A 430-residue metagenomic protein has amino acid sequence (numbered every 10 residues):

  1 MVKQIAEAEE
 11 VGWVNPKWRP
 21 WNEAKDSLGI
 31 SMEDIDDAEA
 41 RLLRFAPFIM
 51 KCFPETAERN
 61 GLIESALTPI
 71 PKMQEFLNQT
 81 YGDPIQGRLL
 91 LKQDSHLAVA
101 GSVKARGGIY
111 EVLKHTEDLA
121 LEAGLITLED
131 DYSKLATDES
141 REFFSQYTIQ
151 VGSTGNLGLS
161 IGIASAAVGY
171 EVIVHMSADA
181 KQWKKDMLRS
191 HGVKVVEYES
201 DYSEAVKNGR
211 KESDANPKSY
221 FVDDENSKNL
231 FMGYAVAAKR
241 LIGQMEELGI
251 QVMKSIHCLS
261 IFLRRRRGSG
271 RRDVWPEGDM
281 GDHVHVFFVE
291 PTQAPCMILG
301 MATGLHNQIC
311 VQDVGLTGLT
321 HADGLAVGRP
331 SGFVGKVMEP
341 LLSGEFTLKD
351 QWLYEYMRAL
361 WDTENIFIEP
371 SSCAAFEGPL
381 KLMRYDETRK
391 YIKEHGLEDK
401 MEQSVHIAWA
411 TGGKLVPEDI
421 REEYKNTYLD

Functional and structural regions predicted by a protein language model:
M1-D430: PLP-dependent amino-acid enzyme catalytic core
